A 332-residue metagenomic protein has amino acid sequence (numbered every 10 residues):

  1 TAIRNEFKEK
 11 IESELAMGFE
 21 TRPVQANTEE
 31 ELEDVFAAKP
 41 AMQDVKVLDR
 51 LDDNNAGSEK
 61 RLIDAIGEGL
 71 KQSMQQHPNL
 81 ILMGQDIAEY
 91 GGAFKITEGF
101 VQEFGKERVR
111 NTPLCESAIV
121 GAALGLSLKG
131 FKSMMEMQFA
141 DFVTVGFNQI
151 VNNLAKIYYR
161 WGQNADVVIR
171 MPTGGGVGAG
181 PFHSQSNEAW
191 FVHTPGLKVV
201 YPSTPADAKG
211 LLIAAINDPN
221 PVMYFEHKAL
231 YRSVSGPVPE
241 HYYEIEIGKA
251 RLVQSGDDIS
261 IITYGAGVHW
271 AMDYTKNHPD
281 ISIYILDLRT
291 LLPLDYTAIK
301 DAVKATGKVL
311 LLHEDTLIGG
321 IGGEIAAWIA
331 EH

Functional and structural regions predicted by a protein language model:
T1-A16, G99, E103, G162-D166 (+3 more regions): Thiamine diphosphate
N5-D53: Terminal amphipathic helices with adjacent charged low-complexity linkers/tails
T21, H77, T194, D218 (+3 more regions): Acidic-histidine catalytic/liganding microenvironments
R22-E31, Q85, N164, D280-L288: Flexible, glycine/charged-enriched surface loops at secondary-structure junctions
P23-N27, P219, M223, R232-P237: Proline-centered turn/helix-capping motifs that create local helix->coil transitions or kinks
L32-F225, A229-L230: Thiamine diphosphate
